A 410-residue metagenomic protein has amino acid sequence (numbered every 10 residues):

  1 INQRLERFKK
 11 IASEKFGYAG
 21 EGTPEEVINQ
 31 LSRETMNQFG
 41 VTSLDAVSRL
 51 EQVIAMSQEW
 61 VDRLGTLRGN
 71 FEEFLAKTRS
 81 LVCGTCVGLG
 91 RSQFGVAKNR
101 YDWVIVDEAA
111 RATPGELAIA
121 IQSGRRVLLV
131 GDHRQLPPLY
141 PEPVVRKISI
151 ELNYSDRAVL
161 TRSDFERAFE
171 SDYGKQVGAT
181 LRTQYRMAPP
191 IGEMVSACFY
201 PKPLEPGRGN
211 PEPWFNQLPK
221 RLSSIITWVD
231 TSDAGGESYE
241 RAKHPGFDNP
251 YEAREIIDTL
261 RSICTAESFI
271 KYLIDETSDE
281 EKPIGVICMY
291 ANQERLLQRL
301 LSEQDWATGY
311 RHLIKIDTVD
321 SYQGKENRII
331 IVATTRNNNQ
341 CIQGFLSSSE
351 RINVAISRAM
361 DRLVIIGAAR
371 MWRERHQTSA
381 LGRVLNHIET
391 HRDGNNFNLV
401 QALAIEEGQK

Functional and structural regions predicted by a protein language model:
I1-W103: Conserved helicase NTPase catalytic core signature
V87-V106, A110-K410: Conserved helicase motor core of SF1/SF2 NTP-dependent helicases
